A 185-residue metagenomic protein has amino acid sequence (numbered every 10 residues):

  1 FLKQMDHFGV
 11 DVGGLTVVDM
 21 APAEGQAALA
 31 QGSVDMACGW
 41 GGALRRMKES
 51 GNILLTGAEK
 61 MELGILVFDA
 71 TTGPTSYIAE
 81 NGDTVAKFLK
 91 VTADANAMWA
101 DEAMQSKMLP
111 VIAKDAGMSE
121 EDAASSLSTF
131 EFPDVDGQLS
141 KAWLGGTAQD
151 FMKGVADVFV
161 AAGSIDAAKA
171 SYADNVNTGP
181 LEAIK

Functional and structural regions predicted by a protein language model:
Q4-H7, M98: Active-site catalytic microenvironments for nucleophilic, acid-base chemistry
D6-M20, Q31-D35, E120-E121, I165-Y172: A local structural motif
F8-V10, S50, A116, A162-G163: Residues at alpha-helix termini
A23-A116: Pocket-lining segment of extracytoplasmic ligand-binding domains
A79-A162: Secondary-structure end/capping motifs
M152-K185: Conserved C-terminal helix/tail region of periplasmic/extracytoplasmic solute-binding proteins
